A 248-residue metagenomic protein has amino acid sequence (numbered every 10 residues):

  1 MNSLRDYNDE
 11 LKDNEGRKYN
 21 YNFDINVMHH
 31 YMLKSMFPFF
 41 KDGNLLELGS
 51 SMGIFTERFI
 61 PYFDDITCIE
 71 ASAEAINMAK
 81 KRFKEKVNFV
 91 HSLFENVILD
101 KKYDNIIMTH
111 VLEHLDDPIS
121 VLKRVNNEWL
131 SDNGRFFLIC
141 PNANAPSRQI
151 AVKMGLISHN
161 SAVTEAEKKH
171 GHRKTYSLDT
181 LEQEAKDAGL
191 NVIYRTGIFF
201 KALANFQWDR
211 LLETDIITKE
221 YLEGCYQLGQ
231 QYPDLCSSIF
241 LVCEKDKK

Functional and structural regions predicted by a protein language model:
M1-K101, N105-T109, L122, G197-I198 (+3 more regions): Conserved N-terminal segment of class I S-adenosyl-L-methionine
S3-Y7, G16-V27, I54, E74 (+3 more regions): S-adenosyl-L-methionine-dependent methyltransferase catalytic module, highlighting the catalytic core
S35, F59, S131-N133, L212: Short, isolated positions within intrinsically disordered regulatory regions of eukaryotic proteins
D64, N133-G134: A short helix->loop->beta-strand "cap" motif at the edges of active sites that frequently abuts
F83, W129-D132: A generic alpha-to-beta junction signature in SAM-dependent methyltransferases
H110-H114: Short catalytic micro-motifs in class I SAM-dependent methyltransferases
